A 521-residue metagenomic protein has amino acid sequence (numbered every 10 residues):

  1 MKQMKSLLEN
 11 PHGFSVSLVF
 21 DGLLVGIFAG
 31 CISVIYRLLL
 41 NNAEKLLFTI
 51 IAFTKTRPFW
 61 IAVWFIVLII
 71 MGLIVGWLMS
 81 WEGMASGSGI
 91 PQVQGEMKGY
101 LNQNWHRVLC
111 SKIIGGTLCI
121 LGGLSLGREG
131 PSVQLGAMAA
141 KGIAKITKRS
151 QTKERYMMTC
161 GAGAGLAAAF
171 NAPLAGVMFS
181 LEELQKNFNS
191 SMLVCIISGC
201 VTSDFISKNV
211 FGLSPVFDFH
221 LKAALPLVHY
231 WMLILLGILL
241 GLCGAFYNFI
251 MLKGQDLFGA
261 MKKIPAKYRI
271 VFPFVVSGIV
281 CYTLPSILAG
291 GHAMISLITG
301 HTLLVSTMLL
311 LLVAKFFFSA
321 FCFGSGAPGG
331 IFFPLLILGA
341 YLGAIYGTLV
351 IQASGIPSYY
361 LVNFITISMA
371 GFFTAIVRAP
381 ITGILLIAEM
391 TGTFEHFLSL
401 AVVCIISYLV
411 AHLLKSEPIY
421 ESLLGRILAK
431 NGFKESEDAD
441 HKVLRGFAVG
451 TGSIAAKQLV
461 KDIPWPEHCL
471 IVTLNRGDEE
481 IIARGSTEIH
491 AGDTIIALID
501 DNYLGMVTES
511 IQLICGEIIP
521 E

Functional and structural regions predicted by a protein language model:
M1-G432, G450-T451, R476-G477, G492 (+1 more regions): Alpha-helical transmembrane segments and immediately membrane-proximal extracytoplasmic
V93, D440-K442, I482: Short, solvent-exposed coil/turn segments
C110-L118, D440-C469: Acidic, Ser/Thr-rich low-complexity segments on the non-lumenal side of membrane proteins
M294, K442-G446, T494: Intrinsic-disorder/low-complexity, polar/charged segments enriched in Ser/Thr/Lys/Arg/Asp/Glu/Gln
I365-T366, I376-V377, A439-H441, P464-P466 (+1 more regions): A structural signal for short secondary-structure junctions
I419-G446, G516-E521: Long, charged amphipathic helices and adjacent flexible linkers at domain junctions
T451-G505: Cytosolic Rossmann-like ligand/nucleotide-binding regulatory domains
S486-T487, V507-E521: Short, compositionally biased
